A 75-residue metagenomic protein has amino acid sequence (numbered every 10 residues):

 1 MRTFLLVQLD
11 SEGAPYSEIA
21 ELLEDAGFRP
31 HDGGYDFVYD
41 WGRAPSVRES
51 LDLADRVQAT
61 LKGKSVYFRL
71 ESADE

Functional and structural regions predicted by a protein language model:
M1-F4, D10-E75: Long, contiguous binding/interaction regions
